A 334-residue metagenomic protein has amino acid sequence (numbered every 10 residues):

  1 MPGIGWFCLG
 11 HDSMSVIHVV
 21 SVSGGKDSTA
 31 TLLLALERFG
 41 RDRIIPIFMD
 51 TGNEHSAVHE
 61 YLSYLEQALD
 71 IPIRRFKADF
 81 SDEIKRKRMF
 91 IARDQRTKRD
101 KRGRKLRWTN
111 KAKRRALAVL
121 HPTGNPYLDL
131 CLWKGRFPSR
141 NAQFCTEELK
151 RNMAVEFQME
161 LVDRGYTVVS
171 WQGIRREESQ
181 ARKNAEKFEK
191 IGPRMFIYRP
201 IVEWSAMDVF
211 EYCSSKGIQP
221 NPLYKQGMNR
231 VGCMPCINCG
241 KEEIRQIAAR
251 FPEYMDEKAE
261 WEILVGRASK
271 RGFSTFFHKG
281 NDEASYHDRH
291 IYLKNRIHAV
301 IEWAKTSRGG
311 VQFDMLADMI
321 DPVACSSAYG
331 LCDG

Functional and structural regions predicted by a protein language model:
P2-G334: Nucleotide-activated chemistry modules centered on ATP-dependent adenylation/adenylyltransferase
